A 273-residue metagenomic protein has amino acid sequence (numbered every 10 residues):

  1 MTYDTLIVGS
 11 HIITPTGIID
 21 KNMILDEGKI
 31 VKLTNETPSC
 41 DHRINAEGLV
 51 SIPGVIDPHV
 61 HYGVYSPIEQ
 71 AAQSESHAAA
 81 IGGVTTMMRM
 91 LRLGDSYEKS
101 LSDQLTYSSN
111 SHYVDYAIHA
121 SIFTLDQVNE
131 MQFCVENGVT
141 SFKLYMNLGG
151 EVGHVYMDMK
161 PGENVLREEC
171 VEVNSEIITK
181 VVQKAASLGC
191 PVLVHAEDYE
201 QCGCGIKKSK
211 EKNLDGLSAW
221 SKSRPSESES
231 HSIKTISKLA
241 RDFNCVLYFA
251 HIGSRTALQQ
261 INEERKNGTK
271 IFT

Functional and structural regions predicted by a protein language model:
M1-S39: N-terminal metal-binding scaffold of metallo-dependent hydrolase/deaminase domains
S10, G28, G48, H59 (+6 more regions): Divalent metal-coordination and catalytic microenvironments
A46-S111: Metal-associated gating/positioning segment near the N- to mid-region
G54-V60, M87-R89, Y116-A120, F142-L144 (+3 more regions): Hydrophobic faces of well-ordered beta-strands that scaffold small-molecule active sites in alpha/beta enzyme cores
P58-Q70, L91, V114-D126, R167-C170 (+1 more regions): Active-site mouth loops of central-metabolism enzymes
G83-M88, H112-Y116, L239-L247: Short, surface-exposed connector motifs at secondary-structure boundaries
L91-S109, Y113, I122-D126, L144-H154: Active-site loop-to-helix "anion-binding N-cap" substructures in soluble metabolic enzymes
D126-L144, L148-T273: Histidine/acidic residue-rich metal-binding segments in metalloenzymes
